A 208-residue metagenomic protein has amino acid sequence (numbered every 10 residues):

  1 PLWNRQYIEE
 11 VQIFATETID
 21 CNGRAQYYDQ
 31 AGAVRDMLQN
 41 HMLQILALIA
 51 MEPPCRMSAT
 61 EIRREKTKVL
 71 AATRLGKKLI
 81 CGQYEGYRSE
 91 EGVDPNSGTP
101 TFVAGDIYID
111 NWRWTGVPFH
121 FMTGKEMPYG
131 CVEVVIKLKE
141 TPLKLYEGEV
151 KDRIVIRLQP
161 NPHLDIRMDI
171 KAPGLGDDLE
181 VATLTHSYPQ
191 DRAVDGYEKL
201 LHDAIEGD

Functional and structural regions predicted by a protein language model:
P1-G207: Secretory/organelle targeting and membrane-embedding segments
